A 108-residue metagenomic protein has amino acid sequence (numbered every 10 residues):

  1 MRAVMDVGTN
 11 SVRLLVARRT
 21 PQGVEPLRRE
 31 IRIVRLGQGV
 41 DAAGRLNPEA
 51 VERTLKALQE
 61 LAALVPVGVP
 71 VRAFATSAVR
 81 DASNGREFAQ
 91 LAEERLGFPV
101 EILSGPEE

Functional and structural regions predicted by a protein language model:
M1-T9, L15-E108: Nucleotide/phosphate-binding catalytic cleft detector across ATP-hydrolyzing and phosphate-transferring enzymes
